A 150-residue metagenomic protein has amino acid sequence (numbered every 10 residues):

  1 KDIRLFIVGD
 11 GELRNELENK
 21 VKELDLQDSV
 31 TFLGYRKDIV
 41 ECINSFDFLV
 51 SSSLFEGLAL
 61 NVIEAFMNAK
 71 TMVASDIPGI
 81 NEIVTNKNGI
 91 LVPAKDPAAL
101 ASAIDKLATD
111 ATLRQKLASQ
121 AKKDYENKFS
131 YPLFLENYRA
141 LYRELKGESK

Functional and structural regions predicted by a protein language model:
K1-T31, T109: A conserved nucleotide-sugar
Y35, L54: Aromatic "clamp/platform" in nucleotide-sugar-dependent glycosyltransferases that forms part of the donor/acceptor
V40, D47, A69: A short alpha->beta transition loop at the rim of the catalytic pocket in nucleotide-sugar-dependent
E64, I77-L91: Short acidic/histidine- and often glycine-rich active-site loop of Leloir-type glycosyltransferases that engages
T71-A74: Short hydrophobic beta-strand element within catalytic cores of glycosyltransferases and related nucleotide-activated
N86, I90-P97, K106-A111: Conserved acidic donor-binding segment of nucleotide-sugar-dependent glycosyltransferases
A99, K106, L113-K128, F134-A140: A short, well-ordered alpha-helix in the C-terminal region of glycosyltransferases
